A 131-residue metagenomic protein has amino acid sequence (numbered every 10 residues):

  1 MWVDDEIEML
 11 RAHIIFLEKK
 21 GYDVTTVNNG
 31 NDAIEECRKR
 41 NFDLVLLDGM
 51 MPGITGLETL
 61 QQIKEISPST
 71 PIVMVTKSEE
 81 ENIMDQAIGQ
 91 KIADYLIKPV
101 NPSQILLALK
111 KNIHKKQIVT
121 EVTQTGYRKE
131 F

Functional and structural regions predicted by a protein language model:
R11-K19: Charged docking surfaces used in two-component/phosphorelay signaling
G21-N28, E36: Short hydrophobic/Thr-rich beta-strand motif most characteristic of the beta2 strand and flanking loop of CheY-like
N28-D32, T55-E58: Acidic catalytic/metal-coordinating carboxylates
M51: Receiver (REC) domain active-site loop signature in two-component systems and cognate sites in sensor histidine kinases
E58, E79-D94: Alpha4 helix (beta4-alpha4-beta5 surface) of REC/receiver domains from two-component response regulators
N82, V100-L109: C-terminal output helix
H114-F131: CheY-like receiver
